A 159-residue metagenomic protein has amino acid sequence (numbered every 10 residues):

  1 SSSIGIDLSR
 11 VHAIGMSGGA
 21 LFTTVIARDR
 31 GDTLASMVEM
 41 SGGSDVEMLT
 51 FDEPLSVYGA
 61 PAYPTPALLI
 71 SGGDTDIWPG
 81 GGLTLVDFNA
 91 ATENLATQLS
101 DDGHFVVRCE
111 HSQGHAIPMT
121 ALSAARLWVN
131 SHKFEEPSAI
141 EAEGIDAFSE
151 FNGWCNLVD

Functional and structural regions predicted by a protein language model:
S1-G18, R28-T33: Gly/Ser-rich "nucleophile elbow"/oxyanion-hole loop immediately N-terminal to the catalytic nucleophile in hydrolases
S3, D76-G80, E135-E136: Substrate-binding/catalytic groove segments of enzymes that remodel or degrade extracellular structural polymers
F22-I26: Hydrolases whose catalytic domains are alpha/beta-hydrolase-1, hotdog thioesterase, or metallo-beta-lactamase-like
D32-L122: The feature captures the conserved acid-bearing segment of alpha/beta-hydrolase catalytic domains
T97-D159: Alpha/beta-hydrolase-fold serine-hydrolase catalytic core, especially in secreted/extracellular enzymes
